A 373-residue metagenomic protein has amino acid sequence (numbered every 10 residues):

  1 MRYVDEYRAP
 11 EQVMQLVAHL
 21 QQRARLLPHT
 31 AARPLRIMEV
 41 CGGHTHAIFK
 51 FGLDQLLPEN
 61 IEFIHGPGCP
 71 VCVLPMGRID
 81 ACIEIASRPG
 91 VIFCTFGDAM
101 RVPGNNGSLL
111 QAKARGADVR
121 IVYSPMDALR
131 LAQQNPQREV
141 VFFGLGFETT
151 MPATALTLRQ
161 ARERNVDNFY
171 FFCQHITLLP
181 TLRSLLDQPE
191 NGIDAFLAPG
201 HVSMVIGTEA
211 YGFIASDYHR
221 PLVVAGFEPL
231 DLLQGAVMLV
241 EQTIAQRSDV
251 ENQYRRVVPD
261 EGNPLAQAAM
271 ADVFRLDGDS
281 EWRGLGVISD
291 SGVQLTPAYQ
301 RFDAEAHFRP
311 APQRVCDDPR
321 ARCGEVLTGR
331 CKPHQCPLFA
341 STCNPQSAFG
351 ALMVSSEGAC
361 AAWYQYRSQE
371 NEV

Functional and structural regions predicted by a protein language model:
M1-Q137, M151, A155, R159-R164 (+4 more regions): Metallocofactor- and cofactor-centric catalytic cores in central/energy metabolism, strongly enriched
E6, C72, F143, F147 (+6 more regions): Hydrophobic alpha-helical scaffolding
I92, E139-V141, A195: Structural motif
F143, F147-A210: Phosphate/pyrophosphate-binding betaalpha-module
F172, E190-P259: A conserved active-site cap/scaffold subdomain adjacent to cofactor or substrate pockets
Q234-E325: Internal helical hairpin/lid segments
